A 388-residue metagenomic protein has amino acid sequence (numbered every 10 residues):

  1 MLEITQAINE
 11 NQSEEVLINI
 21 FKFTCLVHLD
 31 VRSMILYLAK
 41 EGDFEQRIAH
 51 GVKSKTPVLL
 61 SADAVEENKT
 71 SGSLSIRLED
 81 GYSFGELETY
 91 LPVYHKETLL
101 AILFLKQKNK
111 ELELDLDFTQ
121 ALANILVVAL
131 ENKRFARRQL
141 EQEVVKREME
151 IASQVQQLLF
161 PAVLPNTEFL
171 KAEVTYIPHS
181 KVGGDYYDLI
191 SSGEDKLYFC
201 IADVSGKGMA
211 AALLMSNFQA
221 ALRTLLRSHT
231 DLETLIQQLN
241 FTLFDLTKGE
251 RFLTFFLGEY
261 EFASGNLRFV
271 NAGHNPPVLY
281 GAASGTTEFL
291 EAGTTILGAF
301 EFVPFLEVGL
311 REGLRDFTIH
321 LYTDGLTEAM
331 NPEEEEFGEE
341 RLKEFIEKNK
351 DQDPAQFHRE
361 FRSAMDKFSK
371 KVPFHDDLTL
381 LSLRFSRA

Functional and structural regions predicted by a protein language model:
M1-E10, E15: Signal-transmission linkers at sensory-effector interfaces
E3, I102, Y198-A202: Active-site-flanking beta-strand signature of metal-NTP-handling nucleotidyl enzymes and homologous cyclase-like
C25-L103, N109, G298: GAF sensory domains
Y90-L103, L114-L116, E194-L197, D316-T318 (+1 more regions): Short hydrophobic/glycine-rich mini-motifs in sensory/regulatory modules that couple input to downstream signaling
L100-L122, K207, E328-G338, S369-V372: Regulatory loop-to-helix N-cap segments in sensory/regulatory domains that couple ligand/signal detection
K110-E131, S216-A220, L314-R315: Amphipathic alpha-helical "output/dimerization" segments
A136, L140-H320, V372-A388: … and, occasionally, acidic/histidine-rich disordered N-termini of signaling adaptors
A210-S228, G313-V372, A388: Active-site-proximal, acidic helix/loop segment immediately C-terminal to a metal-coordinating Asp/Glu
